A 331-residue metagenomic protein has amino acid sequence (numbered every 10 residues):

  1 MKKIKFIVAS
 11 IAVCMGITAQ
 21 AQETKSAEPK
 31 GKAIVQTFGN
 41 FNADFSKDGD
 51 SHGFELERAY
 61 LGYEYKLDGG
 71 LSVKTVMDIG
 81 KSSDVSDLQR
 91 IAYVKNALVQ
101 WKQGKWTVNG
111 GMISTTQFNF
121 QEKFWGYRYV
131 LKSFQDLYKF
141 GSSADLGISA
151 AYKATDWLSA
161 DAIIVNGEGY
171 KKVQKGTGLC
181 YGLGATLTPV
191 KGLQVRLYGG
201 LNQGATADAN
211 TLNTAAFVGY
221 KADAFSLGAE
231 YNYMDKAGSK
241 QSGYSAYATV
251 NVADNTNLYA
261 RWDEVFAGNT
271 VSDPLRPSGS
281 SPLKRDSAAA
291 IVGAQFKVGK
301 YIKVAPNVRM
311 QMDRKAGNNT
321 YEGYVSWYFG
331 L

Functional and structural regions predicted by a protein language model:
M1-S26: Cleavable N-terminal export/targeting peptides
E23-G167, T177-L179, T186-L193, Y247 (+2 more regions): Outer membrane beta-barrel
S26-P29, I34, F38-D50, V85-Q89 (+6 more regions): Outer-membrane beta-barrel pore domains
T115, K171, K297: Short, electropositive, low-hydrophobicity segments enriched in small/polar residues
S142, V173-C180, T206-N213, F217: Short, contiguous, pocket-lining structural segments that sit at or immediately flank catalytic/ligand-binding sites
G169-V173, L183-G184, Y198-G199, Q203-T206: Short helix-to-loop capping/linker segments positioned immediately adjacent to catalytic or ligand/cofactor-binding
